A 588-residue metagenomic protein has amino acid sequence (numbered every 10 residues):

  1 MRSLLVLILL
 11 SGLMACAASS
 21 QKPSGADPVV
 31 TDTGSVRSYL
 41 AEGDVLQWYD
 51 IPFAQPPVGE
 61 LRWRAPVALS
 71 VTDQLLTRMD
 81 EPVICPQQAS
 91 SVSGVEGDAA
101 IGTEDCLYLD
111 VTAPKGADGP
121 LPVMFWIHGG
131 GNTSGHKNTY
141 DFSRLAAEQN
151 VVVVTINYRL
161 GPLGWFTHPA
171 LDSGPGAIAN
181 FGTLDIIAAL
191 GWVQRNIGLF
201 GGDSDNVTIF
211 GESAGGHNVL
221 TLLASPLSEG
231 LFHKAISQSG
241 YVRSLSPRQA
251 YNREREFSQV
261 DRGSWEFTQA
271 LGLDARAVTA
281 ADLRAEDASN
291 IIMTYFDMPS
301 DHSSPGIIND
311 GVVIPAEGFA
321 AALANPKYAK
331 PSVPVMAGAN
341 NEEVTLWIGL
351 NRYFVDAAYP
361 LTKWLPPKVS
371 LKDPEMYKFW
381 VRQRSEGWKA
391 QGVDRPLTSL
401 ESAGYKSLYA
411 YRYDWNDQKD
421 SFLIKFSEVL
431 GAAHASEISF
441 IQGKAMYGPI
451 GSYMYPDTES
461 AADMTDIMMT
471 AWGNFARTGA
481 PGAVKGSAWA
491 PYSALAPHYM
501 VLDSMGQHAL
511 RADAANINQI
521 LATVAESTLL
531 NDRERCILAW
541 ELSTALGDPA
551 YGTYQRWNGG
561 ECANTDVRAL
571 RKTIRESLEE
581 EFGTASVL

Functional and structural regions predicted by a protein language model:
L5-M14: Bacterial N-terminal signal peptides
A17-N180, G451-M464, T478-A483, A539 (+3 more regions): Non-catalytic accessory segments of hydrolases
C106, G176-G198, E256-W265: Alpha/beta-hydrolase active-site loop
G129, F181-D185, S213-G216: Active-site loop->helix "elbow" adjoining a glycine-rich segment at hydrolase catalytic centers
F200-E212: Alpha/beta-hydrolase fold nucleophile elbow
G216-S228: Short glycine-enriched nucleophile-adjacent loop and the immediately C-terminal alpha-helix near the catalytic center
E229-V242: A conserved short beta-strand
P247, D282-A462, A471, T478 (+4 more regions): Substrate-gating cap/lid region and adjacent catalytic-acid/histidine neighborhood within extracellular/lumenal
